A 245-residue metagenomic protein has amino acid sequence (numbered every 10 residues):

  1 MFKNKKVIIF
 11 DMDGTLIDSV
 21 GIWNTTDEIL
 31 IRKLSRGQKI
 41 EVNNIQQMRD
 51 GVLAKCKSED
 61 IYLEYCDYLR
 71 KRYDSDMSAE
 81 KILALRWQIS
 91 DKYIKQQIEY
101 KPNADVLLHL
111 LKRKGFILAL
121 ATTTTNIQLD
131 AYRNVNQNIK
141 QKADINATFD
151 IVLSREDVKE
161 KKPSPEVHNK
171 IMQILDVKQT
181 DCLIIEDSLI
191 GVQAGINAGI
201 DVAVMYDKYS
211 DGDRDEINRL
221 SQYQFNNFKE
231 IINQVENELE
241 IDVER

Functional and structural regions predicted by a protein language model:
M1-I8, H109-K112, T125-R245: Asp-based, Mg2+/Mn2+-dependent phosphohydrolase catalytic module
F2-D105, H109, R113-K114, D130: N-terminal helical cap/lid subdomain that shapes the substrate entry/recognition surface in HAD-like hydrolases
T15, T122-T124: Conserved phosphate-coupling serine/threonine residues in phosphotransfer and NTP-handling enzymes
S35, I117, F149-V152: Surface-exposed, interaction-prone regions with an acidic/low-complexity signature
Y100, A121, E160: Residue-level marker of regulatory loop/turn positions in helix-turn-helix DNA-binding domains and in histidine
F116-L118, T122: A structural preference for short, pocket-lining loop segments at secondary-structure junctions
